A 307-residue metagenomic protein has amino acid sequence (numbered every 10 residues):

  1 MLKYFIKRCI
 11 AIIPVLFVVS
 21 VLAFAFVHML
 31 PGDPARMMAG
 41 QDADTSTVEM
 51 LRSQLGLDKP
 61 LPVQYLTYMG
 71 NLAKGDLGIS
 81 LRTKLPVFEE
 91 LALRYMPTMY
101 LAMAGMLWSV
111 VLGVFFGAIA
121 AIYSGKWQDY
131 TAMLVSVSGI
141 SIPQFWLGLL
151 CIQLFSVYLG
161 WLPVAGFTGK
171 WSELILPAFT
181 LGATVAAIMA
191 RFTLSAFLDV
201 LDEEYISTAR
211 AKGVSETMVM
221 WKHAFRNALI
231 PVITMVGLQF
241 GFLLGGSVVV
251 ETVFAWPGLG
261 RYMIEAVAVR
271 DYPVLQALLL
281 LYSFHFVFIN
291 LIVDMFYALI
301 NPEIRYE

Functional and structural regions predicted by a protein language model:
L2-K3, E89, L93-Y130, F167-E307: Alpha-helical transmembrane segments of integral membrane proteins, especially multi-pass inner/plasma-membrane
I6-L16: N-terminal signal-anchor/signal peptide hydrophobic helix marking the start of the first transmembrane segment
V15-L66, L159-L176: Hydrophobic alpha-helical transmembrane segments of membrane transport/permease proteins and related membrane-embedded
F17-V21, M103-L107, W146, L150-C151 (+1 more regions): Hydrophobic alpha-helical transmembrane segments of multi-pass integral membrane proteins
A23-M29, G70, L134-P163, T180-V185 (+1 more regions): Membrane-water interface segments at the C-terminal ends of transmembrane alpha-helices in multi-pass inner-membrane
F26, L30, M38, D42 (+10 more regions): Hydrophobic aliphatic residues
D58-V114: An internal, D/E-rich "acidic patch" concept
